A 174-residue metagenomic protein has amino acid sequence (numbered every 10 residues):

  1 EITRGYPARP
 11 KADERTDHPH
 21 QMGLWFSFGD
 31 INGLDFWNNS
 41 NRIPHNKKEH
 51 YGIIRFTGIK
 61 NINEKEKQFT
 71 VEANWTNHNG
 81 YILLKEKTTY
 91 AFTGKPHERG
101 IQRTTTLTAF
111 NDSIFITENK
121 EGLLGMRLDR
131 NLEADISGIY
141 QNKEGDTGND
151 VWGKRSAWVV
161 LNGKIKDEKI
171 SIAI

Functional and structural regions predicted by a protein language model:
E1, D112-S113: Primarily extracytoplasmic ectodomains and periplasmic/lumenal surface modules that are beta-strand-rich
E1-W25, K95, T104: Beta-strand-rich N-terminal accessory domains
P10, L34, T76-L84, E133-I136 (+1 more regions): Short, surface-exposed beta-strand/loop "edge" segments at domain boundaries and coil↔beta transitions
H20-H97: Extended, loop-rich substrate-binding clefts of extracytoplasmic carbohydrate-active enzymes
H78, F110-D112: Short coil/turn motifs at secondary-structure junctions
F92-G100, I114-T117: Short, solvent-exposed beta-strand/turn "edge" segments of beta-rich domains on protein surfaces
I101-A109: Short, well-ordered beta-strand segments enriched in hydrophobic/aromatic residues
S113-I174: Active-site/ligand-binding surface loops and adjacent short beta/alpha elements that line catalytic pockets across
